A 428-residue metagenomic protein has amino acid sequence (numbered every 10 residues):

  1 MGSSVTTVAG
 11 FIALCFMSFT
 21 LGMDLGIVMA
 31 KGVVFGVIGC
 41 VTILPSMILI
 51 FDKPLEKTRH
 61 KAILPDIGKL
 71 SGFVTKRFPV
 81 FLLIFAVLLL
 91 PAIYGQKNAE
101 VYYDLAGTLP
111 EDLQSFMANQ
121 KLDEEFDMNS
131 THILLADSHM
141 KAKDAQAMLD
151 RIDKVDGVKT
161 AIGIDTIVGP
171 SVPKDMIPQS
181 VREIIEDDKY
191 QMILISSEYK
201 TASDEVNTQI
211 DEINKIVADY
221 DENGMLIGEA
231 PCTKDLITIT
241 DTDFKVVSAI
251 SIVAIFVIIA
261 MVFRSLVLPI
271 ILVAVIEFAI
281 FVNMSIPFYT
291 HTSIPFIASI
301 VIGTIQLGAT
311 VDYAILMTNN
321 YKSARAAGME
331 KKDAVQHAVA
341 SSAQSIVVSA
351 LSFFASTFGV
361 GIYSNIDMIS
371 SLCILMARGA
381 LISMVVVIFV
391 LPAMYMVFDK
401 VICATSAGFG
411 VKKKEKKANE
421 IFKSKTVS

Functional and structural regions predicted by a protein language model:
M1-Y103, A218-S428: Membrane-embedded transmembrane helical bundles of large multi-pass transporters/channels
E100-Y102, A106-L268, A274-Y289, S293 (+1 more regions): Structured non-transmembrane domains adjacent to transmembrane bundles in polytopic membrane proteins
